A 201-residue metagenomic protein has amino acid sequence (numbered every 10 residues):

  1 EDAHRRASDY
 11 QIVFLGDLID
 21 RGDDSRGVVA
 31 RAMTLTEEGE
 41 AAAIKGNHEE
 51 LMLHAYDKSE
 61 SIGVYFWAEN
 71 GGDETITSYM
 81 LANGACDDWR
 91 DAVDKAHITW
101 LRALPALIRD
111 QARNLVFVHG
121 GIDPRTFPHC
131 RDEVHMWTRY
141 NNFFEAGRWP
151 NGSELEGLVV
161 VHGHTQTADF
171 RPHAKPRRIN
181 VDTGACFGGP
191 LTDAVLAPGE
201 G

Functional and structural regions predicted by a protein language model:
E1-A68: Core catalytic region of metal-dependent phosphoesterases/phosphodiesterases, especially metallo-beta-lactamase-like
E69-N180, G184-G189, G199-E200: Acidic, His/Gly-enriched loop-helix segments that form or flank divalent-metal centers in metallo-dependent hydrolases
V195-L196: A short, surface-exposed beta-strand/turn
